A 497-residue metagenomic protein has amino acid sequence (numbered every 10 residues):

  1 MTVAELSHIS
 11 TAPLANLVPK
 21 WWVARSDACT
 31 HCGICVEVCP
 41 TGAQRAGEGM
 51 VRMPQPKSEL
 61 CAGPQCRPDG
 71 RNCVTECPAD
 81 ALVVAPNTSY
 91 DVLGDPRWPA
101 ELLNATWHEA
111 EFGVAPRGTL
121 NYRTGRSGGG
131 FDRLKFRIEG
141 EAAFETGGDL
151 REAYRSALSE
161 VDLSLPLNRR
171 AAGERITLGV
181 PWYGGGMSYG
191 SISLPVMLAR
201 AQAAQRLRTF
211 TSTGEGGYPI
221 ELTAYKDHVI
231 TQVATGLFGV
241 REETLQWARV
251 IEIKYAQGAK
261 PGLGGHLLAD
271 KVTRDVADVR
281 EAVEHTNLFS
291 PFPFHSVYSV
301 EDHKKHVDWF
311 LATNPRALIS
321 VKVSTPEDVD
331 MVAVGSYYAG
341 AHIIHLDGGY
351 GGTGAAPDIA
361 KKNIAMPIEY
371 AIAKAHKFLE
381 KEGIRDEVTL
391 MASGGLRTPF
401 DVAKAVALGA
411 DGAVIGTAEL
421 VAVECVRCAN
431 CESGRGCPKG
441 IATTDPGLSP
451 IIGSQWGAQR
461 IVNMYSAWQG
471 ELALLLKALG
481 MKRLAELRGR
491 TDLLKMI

Functional and structural regions predicted by a protein language model:
M1-W21, D27, A43, G47-M53 (+8 more regions): Conserved, well-structured core domains of diverse proteins
V18-W21, H31, V36-E37, T41 (+3 more regions): Glycine-rich phosphate/ribose-binding loops and adjacent secondary-structure elements that form binding surfaces
D27, H31, Q65, D69 (+10 more regions): Catalytic cores of large soluble enzymes that bind and process phosphate-bearing ligands
D27-T41, E59-A79, G434-K439: Local cysteine-cluster metal-coordination motifs and their immediate loop/turn environment, predominantly Fe-S cluster
I34-Q44, P78-L82, Q205, T209 (+11 more regions): Generic secondary-structure signature for well-ordered alpha-helical cores
I251-V300, A312, E327: Active-site cores of enzymes that catalyze phosphoryl transfer or operate on phosphate-rich substrates
A413, E424-T491, K495-M496: Active-site or pore-adjacent capping/gating segments
